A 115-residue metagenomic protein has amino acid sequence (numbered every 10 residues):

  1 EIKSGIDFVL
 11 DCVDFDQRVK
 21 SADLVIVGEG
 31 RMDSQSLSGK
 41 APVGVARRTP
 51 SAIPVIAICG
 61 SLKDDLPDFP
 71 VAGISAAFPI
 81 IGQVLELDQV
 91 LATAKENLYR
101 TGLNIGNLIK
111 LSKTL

Functional and structural regions predicted by a protein language model:
E1-L115: N-terminal loops that bind phosphate or other acidic moieties and the adjacent beta-alpha structural core
